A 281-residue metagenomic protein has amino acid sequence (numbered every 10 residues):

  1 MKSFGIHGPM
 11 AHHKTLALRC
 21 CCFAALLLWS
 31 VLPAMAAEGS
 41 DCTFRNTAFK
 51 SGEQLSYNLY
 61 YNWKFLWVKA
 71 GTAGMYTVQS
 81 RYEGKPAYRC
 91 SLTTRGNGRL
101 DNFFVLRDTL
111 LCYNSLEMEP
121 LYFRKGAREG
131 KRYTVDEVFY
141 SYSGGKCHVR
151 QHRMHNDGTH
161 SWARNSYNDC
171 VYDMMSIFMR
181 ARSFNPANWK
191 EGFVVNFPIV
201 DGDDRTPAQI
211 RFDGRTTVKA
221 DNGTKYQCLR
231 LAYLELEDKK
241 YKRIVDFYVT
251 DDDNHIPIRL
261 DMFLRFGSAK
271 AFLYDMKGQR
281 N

Functional and structural regions predicted by a protein language model:
M1-L16: N-terminal secretory signal peptides that target proteins for export/translocation
S3, R19-C21, D41, L111: The N-terminal extracellular segments of secreted preproproteins, especially immediately downstream of signal
P9, C21-F23, T43, S91: Secreted/luminal cysteine- and crosslink-motif detector
C20-P33: Bacterial N-terminal signal peptides
F23-A25, R150, L231: General secretory precursor processing signal
A37-Y142, F184-N281: Acidic, serine/threonine-rich low-complexity disordered tracts
Y142-V200: Active-site/ligand-binding surface loops and adjacent short beta/alpha elements that line catalytic pockets across
